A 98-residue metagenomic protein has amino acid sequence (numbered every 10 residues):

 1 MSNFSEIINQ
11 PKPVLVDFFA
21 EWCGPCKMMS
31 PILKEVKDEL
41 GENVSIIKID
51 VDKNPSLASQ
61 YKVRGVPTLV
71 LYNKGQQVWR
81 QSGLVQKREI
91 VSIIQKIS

Functional and structural regions predicted by a protein language model:
M1-P13, P55: A short beta-strand-turn-helix
P11-K12, F19-W22, G65: Short pre-active-site segment immediately N-terminal to redox-active cysteine/selenocysteine motifs in thiol-based
L15-V16, I46, L69: Hydrophobic beta-strand anchors of alpha/beta hydrolase catalytic cores
A20, V51, K74: Active-site loop/turn elements of alpha/beta-hydrolase fold enzymes, especially the short glycine-/histidine-rich
K27-L40: Typically the conserved alpha-helix immediately C-terminal to a functionally engaged Cys/Sec in thioredoxin-like
V51-L57: Structural microenvironment flanking redox-active thiols in thiol-disulfide oxidoreductases
K62-V70: Structural micro-motif
L71-S98: Non-catalytic, surface beta->alpha helical segment in thiol-disulfide oxidoreductase systems
